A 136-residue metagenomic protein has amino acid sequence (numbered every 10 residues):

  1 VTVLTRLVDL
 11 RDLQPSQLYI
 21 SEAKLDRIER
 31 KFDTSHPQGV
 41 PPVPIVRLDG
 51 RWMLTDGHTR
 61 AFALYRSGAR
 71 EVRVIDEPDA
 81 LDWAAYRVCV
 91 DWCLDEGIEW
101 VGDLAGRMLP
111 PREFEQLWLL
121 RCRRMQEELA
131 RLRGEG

Functional and structural regions predicted by a protein language model:
V1-T55, T59, Y65: Short alpha-helix boundary/capping and kink motifs at helix termini
R51-G136: Basic- and aromatic-enriched surface patches that contact anionic nucleotides/nucleic acids
